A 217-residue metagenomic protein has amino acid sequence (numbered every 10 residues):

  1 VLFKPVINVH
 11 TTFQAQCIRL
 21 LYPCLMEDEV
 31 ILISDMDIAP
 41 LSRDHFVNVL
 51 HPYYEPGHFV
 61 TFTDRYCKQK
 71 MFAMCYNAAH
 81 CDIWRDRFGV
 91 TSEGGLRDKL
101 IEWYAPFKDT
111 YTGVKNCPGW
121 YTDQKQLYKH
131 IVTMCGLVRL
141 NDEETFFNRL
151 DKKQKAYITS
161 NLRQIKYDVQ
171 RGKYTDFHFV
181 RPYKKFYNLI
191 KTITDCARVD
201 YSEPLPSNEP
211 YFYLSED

Functional and structural regions predicted by a protein language model:
V1-M26: Active-site-proximal specificity loops/subdomain of glycosyltransferases
V1-N8, L205-P206, Y211-D217: N-terminal anchoring/stem segment of glycosyltransferases
F13, S34-M36, T61-D64: Short His-Asn-centered micro-motif
F13-L20, D37, W120-K125: Conserved glycosyltransferase catalytic-site signature
D28-L41: Short beta-strand-to-loop acidic/aromatic patch adjacent to the donor-nucleotide binding site
P40-M74: Conserved donor-nucleotide/metal-binding helix-loop-beta segment in metal-dependent transferases, i.e., the alpha-helix
K70-W84: Short glycine- and hydrophobic/aromatic-rich loop-to-beta-strand nucleating segment in the catalytic cores
D82-L214: Catalytic core and acceptor-binding pocket of nucleotide-sugar-dependent glycosyltransferases
